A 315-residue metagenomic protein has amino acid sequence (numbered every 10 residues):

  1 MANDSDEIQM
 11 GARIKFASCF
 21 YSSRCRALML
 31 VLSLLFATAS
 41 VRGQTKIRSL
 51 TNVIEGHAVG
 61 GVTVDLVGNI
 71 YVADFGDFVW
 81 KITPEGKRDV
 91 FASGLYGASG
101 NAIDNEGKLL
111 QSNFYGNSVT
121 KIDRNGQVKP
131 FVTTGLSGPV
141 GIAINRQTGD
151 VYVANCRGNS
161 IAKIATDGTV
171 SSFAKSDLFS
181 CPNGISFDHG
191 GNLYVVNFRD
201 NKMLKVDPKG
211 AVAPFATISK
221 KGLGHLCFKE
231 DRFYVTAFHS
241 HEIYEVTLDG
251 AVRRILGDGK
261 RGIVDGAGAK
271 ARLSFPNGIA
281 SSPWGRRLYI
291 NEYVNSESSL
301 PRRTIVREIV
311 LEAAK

Functional and structural regions predicted by a protein language model:
A27-A37: Bacterial N-terminal signal peptides
T45-G60, Y71, F75, G86-S99 (+7 more regions): Gly/Pro-rich loop segments of beta-rich domains
D65, D104, N145-Q147, D188 (+2 more regions): Structural WD40 beta-propeller signal
N69-Y71, K108-Q111, D150-Y152, N192-V195 (+2 more regions): Conserved beta-propeller blade signature
D77-F78, G116-N117, G158-N159, D200-N201 (+2 more regions): Short glycine/acidic-enriched loop and turn motifs that connect beta-strands
I82-K87, I122-Q127, I164-T169, V206-A211 (+2 more regions): Short loop/turn segments that connect beta-strands within beta-propeller blades
F275-K315: Blade-level signature of beta-propeller repeat domains, shared across WD40, Kelch, NHL, RCC1 and BNR/Asp-box propellers
